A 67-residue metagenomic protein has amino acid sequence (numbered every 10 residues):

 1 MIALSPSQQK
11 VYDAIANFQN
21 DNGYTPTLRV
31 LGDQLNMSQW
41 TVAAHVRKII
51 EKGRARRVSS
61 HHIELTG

Functional and structural regions predicted by a protein language model:
I2-Q8, N22, T27, R57-G67: Short, cationic-aromatic polyanion-contact patches
Q9, W40: Key DNA-contact positions within bacterial/archaeal DNA-binding proteins
K10-N17: Pre-recognition alpha-helix immediately N-terminal to the DNA-recognition helix within helix-turn-helix or winged-helix
N17, A44, K48-K52: Alpha-helical DNA-recognition elements
N20, D33, E51: Short polybasic/polar patches that bind polyanions
T25-L35: A short alpha-helical element within helix-turn-helix/winged-helix DNA-binding domains across DNA-binding proteins
